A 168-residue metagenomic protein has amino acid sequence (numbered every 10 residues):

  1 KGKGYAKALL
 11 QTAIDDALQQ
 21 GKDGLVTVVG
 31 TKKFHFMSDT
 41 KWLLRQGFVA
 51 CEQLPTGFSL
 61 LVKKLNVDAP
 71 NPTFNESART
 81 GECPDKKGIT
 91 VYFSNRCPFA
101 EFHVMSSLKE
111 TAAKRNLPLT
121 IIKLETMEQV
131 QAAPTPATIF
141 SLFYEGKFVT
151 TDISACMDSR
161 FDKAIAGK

Functional and structural regions predicted by a protein language model:
G2-Q19: Conserved acetyl-CoA-binding loop-helix of GNAT-fold acetyltransferases
A17-H35: Conserved GNAT acetyl-CoA-binding A-motif
V28-V29, L44-L61: Conserved catalytic-core motifs of GNAT/GCN5-like acyltransferases
P55-R79: C-terminal "cap" of GNAT-fold acetyltransferases
A78-K114: Local sequence-structure signature of Cys/Sec-based thiol-disulfide redox active-site neighborhoods
L117-Q129: Thiol-based oxidoreductase modules, predominantly thioredoxin-like and allied folds used for disulfide exchange
P134-F143: Structural micro-motif
Y144-K168: Non-catalytic, surface beta->alpha helical segment in thiol-disulfide oxidoreductase systems
